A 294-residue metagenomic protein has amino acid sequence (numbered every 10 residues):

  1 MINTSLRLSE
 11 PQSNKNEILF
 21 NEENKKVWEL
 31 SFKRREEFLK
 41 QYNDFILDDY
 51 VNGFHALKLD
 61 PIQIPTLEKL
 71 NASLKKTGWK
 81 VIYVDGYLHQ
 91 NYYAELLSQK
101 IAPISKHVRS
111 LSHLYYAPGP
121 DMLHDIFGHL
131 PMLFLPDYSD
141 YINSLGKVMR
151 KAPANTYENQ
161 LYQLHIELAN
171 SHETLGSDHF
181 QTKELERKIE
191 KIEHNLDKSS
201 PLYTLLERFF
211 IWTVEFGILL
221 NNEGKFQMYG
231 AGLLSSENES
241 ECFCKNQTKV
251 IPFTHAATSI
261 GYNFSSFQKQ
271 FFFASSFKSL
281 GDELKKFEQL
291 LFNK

Functional and structural regions predicted by a protein language model:
M1-K183, A274-K294: The feature captures two recurrent sequence modes
M1-L19, K225, Y229-K294: C-terminal structured domains
N52, A56, L123, F127 (+4 more regions): Generic, low-specificity signal for short hydrophobic/alpha-helical stretches with a mild N-terminal bias, encompassing
D60, P131, L202-T204, T248 (+1 more regions): Residue-level detector of functional hotspots within protein domains
F180-G230: Extended, Lys/Arg-enriched charged tracts that mediate electrostatic binding to polyanionic substrates
